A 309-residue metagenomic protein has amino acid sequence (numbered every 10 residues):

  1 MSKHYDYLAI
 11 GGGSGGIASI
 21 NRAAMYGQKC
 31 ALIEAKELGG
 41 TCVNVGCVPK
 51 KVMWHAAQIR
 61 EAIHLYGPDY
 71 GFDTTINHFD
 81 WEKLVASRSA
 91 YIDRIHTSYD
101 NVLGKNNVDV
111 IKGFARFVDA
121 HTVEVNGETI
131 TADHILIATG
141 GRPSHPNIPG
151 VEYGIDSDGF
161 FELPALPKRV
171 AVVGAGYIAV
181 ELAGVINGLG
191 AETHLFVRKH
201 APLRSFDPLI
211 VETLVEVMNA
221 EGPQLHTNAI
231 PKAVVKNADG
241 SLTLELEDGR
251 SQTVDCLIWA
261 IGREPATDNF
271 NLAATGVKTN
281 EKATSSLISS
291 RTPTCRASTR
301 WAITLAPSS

Functional and structural regions predicted by a protein language model:
S2-Y5, G12, N21-Q28, I33-L166 (+4 more regions): Glycine-rich flavin
S2-Y5, V125-H134, E247-C256, T267 (+1 more regions): Core beta-strand elements of the Rossmann-like FAD/NAD(P) dinucleotide-binding domain in flavoenzyme oxidoreductases
L8-I10, A115, I130-G140, V172-V173 (+3 more regions): Short hydrophobic core segments
G11-S14, A35-K36, V173-G176, I303: Glycine-rich Rossmann-fold phosphate-binding loop(s) that bind the pyrophosphate of adenine dinucleotide cofactors
S14-N21, A179-L182, G188, S308: Short glycine/serine/threonine-rich phosphate/pyrophosphate-binding segments that cradle anionic phosphate groups
E152-K168, S251-S309: FAD-site-proximal beta/loop scaffold in flavoenzymes
P164-R198, P202-F206: Rossmann-like NAD(P)H-binding beta-loop-alpha module
